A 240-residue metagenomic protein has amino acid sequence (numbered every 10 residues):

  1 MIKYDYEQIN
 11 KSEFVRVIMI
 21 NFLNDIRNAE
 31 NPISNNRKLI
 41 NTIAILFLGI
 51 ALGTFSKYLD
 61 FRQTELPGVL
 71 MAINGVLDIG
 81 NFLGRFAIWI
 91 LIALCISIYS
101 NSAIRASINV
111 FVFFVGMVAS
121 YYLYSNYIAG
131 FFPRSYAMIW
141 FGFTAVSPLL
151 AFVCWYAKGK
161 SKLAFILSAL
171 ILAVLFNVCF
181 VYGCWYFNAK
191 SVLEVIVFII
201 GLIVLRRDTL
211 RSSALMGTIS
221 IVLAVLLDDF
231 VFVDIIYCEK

Functional and structural regions predicted by a protein language model:
I2-V118, Y122: N-terminal topogenic module of multi-pass integral membrane proteins
A44-S56, V174-V178, F198-L202, S220-V225: Hydrophobic core segments of alpha-helical transmembrane domains in multi-pass membrane transport and ion-translocation
A87-S97, F143-W155, V195-G201: Hydrophobic cores of alpha-helical transmembrane segments in multi-pass inner/ER membrane proteins, independent
I108-M117, I166-L175, R211-V225: Central hydrophobic cores of alpha-helical transmembrane segments in multi-pass integral membrane proteins
A119-N188: Membrane-proximal helix-loop-helix units in multi-pass membrane proteins
L149-A164, L202-M216, A224-D229: Membrane-water interface at the C-terminal end of transmembrane alpha helices
F180-S191, F198-A214: Membrane-helix boundary connector in multi-pass membrane proteins
V225-K240: Juxtamembrane boundary at the C-terminal end of a transmembrane helix
